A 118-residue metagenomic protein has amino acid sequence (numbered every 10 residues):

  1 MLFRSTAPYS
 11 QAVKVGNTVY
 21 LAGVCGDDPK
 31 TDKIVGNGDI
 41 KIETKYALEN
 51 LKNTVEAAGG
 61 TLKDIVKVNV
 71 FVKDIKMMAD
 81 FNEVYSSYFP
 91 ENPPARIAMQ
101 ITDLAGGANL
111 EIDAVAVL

Functional and structural regions predicted by a protein language model:
M1-L118: Short, polar/acidic, helix-capping and beta-turn segments at strand->helix junctions that line the mouths
